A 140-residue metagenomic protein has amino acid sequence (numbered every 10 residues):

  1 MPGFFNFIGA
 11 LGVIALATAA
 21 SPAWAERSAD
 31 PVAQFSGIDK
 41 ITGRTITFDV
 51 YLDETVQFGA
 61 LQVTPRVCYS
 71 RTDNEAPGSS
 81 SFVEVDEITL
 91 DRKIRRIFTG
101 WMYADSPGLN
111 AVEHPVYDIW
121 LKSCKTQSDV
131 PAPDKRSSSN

Functional and structural regions predicted by a protein language model:
P2-L11, P22-N140: N- and C-terminal low-complexity/disordered segments
L16-A20: Hydrophobic membrane-targeting alpha-helices
